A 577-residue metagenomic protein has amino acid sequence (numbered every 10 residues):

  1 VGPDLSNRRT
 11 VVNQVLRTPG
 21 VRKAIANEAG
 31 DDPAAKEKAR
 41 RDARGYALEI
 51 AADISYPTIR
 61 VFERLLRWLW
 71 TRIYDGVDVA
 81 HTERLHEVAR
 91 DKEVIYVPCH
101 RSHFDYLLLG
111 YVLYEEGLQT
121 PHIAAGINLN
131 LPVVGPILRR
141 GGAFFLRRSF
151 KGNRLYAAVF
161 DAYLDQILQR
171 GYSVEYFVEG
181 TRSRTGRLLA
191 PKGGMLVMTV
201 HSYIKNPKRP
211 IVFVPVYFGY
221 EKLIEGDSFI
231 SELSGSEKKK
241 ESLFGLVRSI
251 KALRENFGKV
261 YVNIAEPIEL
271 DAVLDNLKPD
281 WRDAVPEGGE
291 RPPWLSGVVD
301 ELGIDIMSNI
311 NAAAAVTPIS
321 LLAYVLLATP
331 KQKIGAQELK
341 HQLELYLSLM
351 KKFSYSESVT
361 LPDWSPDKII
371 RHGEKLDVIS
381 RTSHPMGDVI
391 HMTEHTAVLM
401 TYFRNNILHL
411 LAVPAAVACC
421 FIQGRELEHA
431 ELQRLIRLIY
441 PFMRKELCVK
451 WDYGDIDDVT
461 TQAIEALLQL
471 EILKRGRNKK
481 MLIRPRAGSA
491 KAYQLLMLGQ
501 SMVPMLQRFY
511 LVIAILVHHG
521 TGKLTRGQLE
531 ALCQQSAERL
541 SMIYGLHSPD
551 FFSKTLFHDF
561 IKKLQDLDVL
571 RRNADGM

Functional and structural regions predicted by a protein language model:
V1-M577: Membrane-interfacial terminal anchoring regions of lipid-handling membrane enzymes
